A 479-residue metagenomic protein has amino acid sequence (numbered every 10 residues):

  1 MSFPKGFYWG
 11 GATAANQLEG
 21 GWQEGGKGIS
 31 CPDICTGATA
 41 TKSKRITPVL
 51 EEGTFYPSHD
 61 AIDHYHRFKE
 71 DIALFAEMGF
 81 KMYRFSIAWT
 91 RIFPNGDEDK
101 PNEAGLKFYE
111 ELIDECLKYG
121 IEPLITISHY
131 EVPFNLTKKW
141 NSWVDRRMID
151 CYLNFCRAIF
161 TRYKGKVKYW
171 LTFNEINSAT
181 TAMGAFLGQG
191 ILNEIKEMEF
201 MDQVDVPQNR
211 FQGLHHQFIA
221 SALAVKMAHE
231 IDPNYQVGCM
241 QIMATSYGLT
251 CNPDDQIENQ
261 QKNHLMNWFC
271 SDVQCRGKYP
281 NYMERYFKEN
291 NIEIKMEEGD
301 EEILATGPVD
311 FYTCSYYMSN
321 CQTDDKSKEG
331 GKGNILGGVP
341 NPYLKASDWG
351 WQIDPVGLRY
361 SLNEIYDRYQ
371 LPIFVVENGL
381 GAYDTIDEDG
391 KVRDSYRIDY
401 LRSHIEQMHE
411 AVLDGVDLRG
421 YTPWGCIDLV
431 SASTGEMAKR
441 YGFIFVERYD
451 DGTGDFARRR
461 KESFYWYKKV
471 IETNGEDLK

Functional and structural regions predicted by a protein language model:
M1-E52, A76, N95-D97, L106-K479: Active-site region of glycoside hydrolase catalytic domains
G53-R67, V144-R146: Active-site mouth loops of central-metabolism enzymes
R67-D71, E298: Alpha-helical scaffolding within the catalytic cores of extracellular/periplasmic polymer-degrading hydrolases
K81-A88, E122-T126: Short, well-structured secondary-structure segments
I87-P101: Glycine-rich, proline-tolerant flexible connector loops at the mouths of alpha/beta enzymes
